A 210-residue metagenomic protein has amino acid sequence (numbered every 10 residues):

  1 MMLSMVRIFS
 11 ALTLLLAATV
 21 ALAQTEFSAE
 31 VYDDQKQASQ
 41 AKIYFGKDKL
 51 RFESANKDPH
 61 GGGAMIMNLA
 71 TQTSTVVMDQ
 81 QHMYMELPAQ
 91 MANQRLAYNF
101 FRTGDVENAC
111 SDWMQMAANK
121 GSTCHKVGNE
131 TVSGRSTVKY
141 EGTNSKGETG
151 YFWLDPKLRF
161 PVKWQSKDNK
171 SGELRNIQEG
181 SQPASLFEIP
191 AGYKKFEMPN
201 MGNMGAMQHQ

Functional and structural regions predicted by a protein language model:
M1-L12: Bacterial N-terminal signal peptides that target proteins for export
A21-F45, R51, S111-Q115, F196-N200 (+1 more regions): N-terminal cleavable signal peptides for secretion/export
A23-Q24, Q35, Q80-Q81, K120-C124 (+4 more regions): Non-transmembrane domains of secretory- and envelope-associated proteins
S28-Q37, F52-P59, S111-G121, E141-K146 (+1 more regions): Short, solvent-exposed secondary-structure boundary motifs
K42-A109, T149-Y151, K157-Q178: An acidic-aromatic
Q90, A97-V132: Secreted/surface-exposed cysteine- and glycine-rich disulfide frameworks
